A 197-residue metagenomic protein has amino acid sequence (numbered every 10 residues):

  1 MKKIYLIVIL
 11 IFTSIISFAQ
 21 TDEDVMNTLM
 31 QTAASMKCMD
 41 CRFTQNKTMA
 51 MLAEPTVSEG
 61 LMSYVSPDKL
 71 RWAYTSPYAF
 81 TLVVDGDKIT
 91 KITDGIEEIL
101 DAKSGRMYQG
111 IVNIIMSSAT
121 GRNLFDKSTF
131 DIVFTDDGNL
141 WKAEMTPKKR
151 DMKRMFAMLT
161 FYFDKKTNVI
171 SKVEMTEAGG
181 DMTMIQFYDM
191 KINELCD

Functional and structural regions predicted by a protein language model:
M1-I4: Positively charged n-region of N-terminal signal peptides that target proteins for export
L10-F18: Hydrophobic h-region of N-terminal signal peptides that target proteins for export in Gram-negative bacteria
D22-V25, M30-K47, A53-P55, I92-R150: Flexible, processing/modification-adjacent segments and terminal tails in exported/periplasmic/extracellular proteins
F43, L70-Y74, I89-I92, A143-M145 (+1 more regions): Short hydrophobic/aromatic-rich beta-strand segments that constitute the beta-sheet cores of beta-sandwich/beta-barrel
T56, S66, S76, D126-S128 (+1 more regions): Residues that act as N-cap/strand-start positions at coil-to-secondary-structure junctions
V57-E59, Y78, D85, R154-M158 (+1 more regions): Short, surface-exposed coil-to-beta transition loops
L61-N113, T183, D189: An acidic-aromatic
L100, N123-D197: Gly/Pro-enriched, hydrophobic low-complexity segments that function as extracytoplasmic propeptides/linkers
